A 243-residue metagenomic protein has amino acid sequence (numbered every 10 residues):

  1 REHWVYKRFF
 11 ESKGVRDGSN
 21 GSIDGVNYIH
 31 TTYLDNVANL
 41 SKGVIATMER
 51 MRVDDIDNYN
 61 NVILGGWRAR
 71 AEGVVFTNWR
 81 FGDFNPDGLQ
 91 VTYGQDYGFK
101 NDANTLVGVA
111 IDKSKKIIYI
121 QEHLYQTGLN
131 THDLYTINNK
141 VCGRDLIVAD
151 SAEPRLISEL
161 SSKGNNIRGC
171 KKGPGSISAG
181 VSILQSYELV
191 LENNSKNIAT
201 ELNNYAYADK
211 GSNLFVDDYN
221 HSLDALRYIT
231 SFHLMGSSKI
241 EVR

Functional and structural regions predicted by a protein language model:
R1-M51: ASCE P-loop NTPase helicase motor core
V15, I111-K113: Short loop/turn segments immediately following beta-strands, especially the blade-tip and inter-blade linker loops
V26-H30, T92, I167: Conserved beta-strand scaffold positions in the cores of enzyme catalytic domains, especially in NTP/NDP-utilizing
T31, I63-L64, D96, L106 (+3 more regions): A residue-level signal for conserved active-site and pocket-lining positions in enzyme catalytic cores
V37-Q95: ATPase catalytic-site recognition across NTP-hydrolyzing enzymes
P86-A110: Gly/Thr-rich phosphate-binding beta-strand-loop-beta motif of the actin/hexokinase/Hsp70
V107, K115-F215, G236, I240-V242: Mg2+-dependent endonuclease catalytic cores in nucleic-acid-processing enzymes, primarily RNase H-like
Y219-R243: Charge-patterned, long linear interaction tracts outside catalytic cores
